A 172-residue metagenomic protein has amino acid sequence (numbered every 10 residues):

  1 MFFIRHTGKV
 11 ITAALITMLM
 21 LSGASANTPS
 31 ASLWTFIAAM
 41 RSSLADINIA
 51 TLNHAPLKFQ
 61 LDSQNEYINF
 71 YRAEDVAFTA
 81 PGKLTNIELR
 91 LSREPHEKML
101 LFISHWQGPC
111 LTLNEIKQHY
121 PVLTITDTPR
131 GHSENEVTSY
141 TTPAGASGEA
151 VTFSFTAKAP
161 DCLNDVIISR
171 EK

Functional and structural regions predicted by a protein language model:
F2-I11: Bacterial N-terminal signal peptides that target proteins for export
T12-M20: Bacterial N-terminal signal peptides
S22-D127, G131, P160-K172: Short helix/turn-capping signatures at newly exposed starts of structured segments
D75, V137-S139, A150: Short, acidic/polar N-cap/turn motifs at the starts of alpha helices
K83, A146-E149: Short acidic/polar mixed-charge low-complexity motifs
S133-A146: Extracytosolic low-complexity repeat regions of secreted or lipid-anchored proteins
V151-D161: Short, exposed beta-strand-loop hairpins at the edges of beta-sheets in extracellular/periplasmic proteins
